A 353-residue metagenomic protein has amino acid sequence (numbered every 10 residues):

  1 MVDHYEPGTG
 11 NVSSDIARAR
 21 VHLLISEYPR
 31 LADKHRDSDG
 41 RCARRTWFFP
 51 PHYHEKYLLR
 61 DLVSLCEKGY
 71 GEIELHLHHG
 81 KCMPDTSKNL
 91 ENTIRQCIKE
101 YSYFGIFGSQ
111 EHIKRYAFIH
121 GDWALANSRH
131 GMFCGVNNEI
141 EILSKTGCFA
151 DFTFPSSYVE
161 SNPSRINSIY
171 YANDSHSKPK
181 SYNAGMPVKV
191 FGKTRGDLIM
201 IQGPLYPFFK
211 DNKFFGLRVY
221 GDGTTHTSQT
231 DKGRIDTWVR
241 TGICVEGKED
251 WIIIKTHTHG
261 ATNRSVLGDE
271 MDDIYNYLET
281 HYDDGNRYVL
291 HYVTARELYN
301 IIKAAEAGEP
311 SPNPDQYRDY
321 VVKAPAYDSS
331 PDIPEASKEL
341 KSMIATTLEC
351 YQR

Functional and structural regions predicted by a protein language model:
M1-D3, R45-W47, I73-H76, Y116-H120 (+4 more regions): Hydrophobic faces of well-ordered beta-strands that scaffold small-molecule active sites in alpha/beta enzyme cores
M1-K68, K114-Y116, E141, K145: Active-site beta->alpha N-cap acidic-glycine motif
E6, F48-H52, H78-C82, G121-L125 (+4 more regions): Active-site beta-loop-alpha junctions enriched in small/polar residues
R18-L24, T46-L59, G80-L90, A124-C134 (+3 more regions): Acidic-and-aromatic substrate-binding clefts and catalytic sites of carbohydrate-active enzymes
P29-R41, K56-H76, I94-I113, V190-K193 (+1 more regions): Acidic (Asp/Glu)-rich catalytic clusters
L90-Y103, F107-R115, H120-D122, A126-H130 (+5 more regions): A cross-taxonomic marker for long C-terminal extensions/tails that follow the last structured domain
I106-D250: Active-site-adjacent pocket scaffolds in enzyme catalytic domains
K145, A150-Y158, N162-S164, S181 (+2 more regions): C-terminal domain-boundary segment and adjacent tail
